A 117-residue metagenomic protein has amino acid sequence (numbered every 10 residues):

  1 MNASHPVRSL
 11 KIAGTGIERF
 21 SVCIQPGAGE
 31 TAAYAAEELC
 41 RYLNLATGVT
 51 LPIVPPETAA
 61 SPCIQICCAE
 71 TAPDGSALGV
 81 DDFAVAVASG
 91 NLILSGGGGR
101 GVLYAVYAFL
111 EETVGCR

Functional and structural regions predicted by a protein language model:
M1-R117: Contiguous, structured surface segment used for ligand recognition
